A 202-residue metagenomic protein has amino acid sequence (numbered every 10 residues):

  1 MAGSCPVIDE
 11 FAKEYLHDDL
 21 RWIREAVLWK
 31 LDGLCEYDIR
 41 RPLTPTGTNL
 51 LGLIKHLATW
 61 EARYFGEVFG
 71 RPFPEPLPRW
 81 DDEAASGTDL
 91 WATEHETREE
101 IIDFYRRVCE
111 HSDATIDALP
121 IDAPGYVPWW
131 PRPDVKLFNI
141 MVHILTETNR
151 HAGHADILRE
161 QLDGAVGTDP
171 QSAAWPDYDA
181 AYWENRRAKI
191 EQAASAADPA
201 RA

Functional and structural regions predicted by a protein language model:
G3-P6, K13, H17-L31, E36-S86 (+2 more regions): Short, contiguous alpha-helical
C5-I8, W91: A short alpha-helix capping/helix-coil boundary motif
R63, A114-I121: Glycine-rich, acidic and aromatic/proline-enriched surface loops and short helix-turn segments that act as binding
F73-H111: Helix-adjacent hinge/juxtasegments
T97-D117, I190-A202: Long, charge-rich low-complexity segments
